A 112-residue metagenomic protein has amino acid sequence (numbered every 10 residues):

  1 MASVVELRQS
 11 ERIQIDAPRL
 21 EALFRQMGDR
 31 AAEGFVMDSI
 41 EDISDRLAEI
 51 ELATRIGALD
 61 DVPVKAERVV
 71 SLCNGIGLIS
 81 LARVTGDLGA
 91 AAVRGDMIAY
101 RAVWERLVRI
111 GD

Functional and structural regions predicted by a protein language model:
M1-D112: Two-component system phosphorelay core
